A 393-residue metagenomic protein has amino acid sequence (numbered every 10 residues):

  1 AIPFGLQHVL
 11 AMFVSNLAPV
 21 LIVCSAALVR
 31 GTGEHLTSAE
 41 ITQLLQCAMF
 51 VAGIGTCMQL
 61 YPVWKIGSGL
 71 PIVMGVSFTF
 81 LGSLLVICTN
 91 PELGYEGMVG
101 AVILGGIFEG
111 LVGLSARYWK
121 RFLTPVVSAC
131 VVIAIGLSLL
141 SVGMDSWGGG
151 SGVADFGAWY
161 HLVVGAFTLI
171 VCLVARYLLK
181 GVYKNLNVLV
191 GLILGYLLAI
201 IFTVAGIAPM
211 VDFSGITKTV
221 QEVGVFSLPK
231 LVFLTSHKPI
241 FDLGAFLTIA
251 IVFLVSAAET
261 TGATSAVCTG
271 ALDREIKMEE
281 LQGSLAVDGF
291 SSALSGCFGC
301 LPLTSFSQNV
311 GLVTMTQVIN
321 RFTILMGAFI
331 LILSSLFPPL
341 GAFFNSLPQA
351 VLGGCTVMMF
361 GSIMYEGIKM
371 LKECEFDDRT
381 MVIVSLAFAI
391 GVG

Functional and structural regions predicted by a protein language model:
A1-L10, F246-L254: Residue-level signal for short hydrophobic patches within transmembrane helices of multi-pass membrane transporters
P3-V20, V76-F80, E259: The first (N-terminal) embedded transmembrane alpha-helix
F13-G33, C57, F80-T89, G136-G143 (+1 more regions): Membrane-embedded alpha-helical segments in integral membrane proteins
C24-G67, L247-R321: Membrane-embedded helical hairpins/re-entrant loop segments and their flanking transmembrane helices within multi-pass
A26, H35-Q43, I170-G262, E375-T380 (+1 more regions): Flexible hinge motifs at transmembrane-helix junctions and intramembrane kinks/re-entrant loops in multi-pass membrane
A39-A48, C57-Y118: Membrane helical hairpin/interfacial module
Q43-Q46, K65-F80, R121-C130, K184-V190 (+4 more regions): Short, non-helical or kinked segments that cap or interrupt transmembrane helices
I87-A205, M326-G393: Membrane-embedded alpha-helical modules
